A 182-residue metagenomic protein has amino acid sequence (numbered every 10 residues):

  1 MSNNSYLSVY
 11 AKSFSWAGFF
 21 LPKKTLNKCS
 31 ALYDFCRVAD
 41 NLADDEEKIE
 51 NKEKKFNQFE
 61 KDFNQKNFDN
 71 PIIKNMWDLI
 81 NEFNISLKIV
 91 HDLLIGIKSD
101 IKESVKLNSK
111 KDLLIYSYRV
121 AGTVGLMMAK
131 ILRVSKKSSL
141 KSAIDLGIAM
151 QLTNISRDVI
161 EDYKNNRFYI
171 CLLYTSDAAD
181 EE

Functional and structural regions predicted by a protein language model:
M1-D45, I49-K54: Conserved N-terminal diphosphate/IPP-binding helix and adjacent helical/loop segment of trans-prenyltransferase domains
Y6, K24-A31, S86, S109 (+2 more regions): Secondary-structure capping and boundary motifs in well-ordered enzyme cores
S13-L26, K130-I144: Short, motif-level signal for alpha-helix interfacial/capping segments enriched in acidic residues and aromatics/proline
N27-D45, L140-F168: Active-site alpha-helical segments that house and flank conserved acidic catalytic motifs for diphosphate chemistry
F35, L93-G96, V120-T123, M127: Amphipathic, well-ordered alpha-helical segments in soluble domains
D45-N108, L114: N-terminal, motif-rich segments that launch catalysis or mediate targeting to/interaction with membranes, typified by
L107-S142: Helix-hairpin-helix/helix-loop-helix acidic hairpins
Y174-E182: Single conserved hydrophobic/aromatic residue that forms the stacking wall/gate of nucleotide- or nucleobase-binding
